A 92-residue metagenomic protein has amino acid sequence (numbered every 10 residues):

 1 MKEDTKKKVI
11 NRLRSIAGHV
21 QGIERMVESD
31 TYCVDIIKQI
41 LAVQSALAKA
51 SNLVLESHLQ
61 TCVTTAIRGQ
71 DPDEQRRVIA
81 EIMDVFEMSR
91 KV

Functional and structural regions predicted by a protein language model:
M1-V92: Solvent-exposed interaction patches of small proteins and small membrane subunits
